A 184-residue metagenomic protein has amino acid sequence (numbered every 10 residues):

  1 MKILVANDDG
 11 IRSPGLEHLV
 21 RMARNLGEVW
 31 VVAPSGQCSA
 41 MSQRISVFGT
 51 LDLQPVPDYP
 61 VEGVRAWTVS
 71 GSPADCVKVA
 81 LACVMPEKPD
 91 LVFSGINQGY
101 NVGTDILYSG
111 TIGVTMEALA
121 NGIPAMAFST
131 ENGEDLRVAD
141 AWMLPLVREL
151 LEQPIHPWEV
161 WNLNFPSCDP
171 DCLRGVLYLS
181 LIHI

Functional and structural regions predicted by a protein language model:
I3-A6, P14-C83, E87-K88: A cross-family phosphate/adenosyl-ligand binding-site feature
W30-V32, W67, M126-F128, W161-L163: Hydrophobic/aromatic beta-strand patches that form the interior of the parallel beta-sheet core in alpha/beta enzyme
L91, G95-Y100: Glycine/small-residue-rich loop that forms an oxyanion/phosphate-binding "nest" at active or ligand-binding sites
Y100-S109: Glycine/threonine-rich flexible loop motifs
M116-E131: Class I SAM-dependent methyltransferase SAM-binding "motif I" and its flanking Rossmann-like core
A127, E131-E149: Short, glycine-/small-residue-rich phosphate/pyrophosphate-handling segment
P145-L173: A charged, well-structured terminal subsegment
I182-I184: Conserved small/polar residues in nucleotide/adenosyl-binding loops
